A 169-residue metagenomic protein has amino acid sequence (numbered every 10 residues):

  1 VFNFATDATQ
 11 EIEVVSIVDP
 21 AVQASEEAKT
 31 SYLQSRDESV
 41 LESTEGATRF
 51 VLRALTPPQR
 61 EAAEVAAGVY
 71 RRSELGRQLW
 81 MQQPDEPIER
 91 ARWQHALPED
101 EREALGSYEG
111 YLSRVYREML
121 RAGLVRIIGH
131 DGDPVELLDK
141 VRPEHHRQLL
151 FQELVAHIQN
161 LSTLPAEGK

Functional and structural regions predicted by a protein language model:
V1-Q10: Short, intrinsically disordered N-terminal pre-domain segments
T9, D19-K169: Short, surface-exposed, charged amphipathic helix/loop patches that serve as local interaction elements
